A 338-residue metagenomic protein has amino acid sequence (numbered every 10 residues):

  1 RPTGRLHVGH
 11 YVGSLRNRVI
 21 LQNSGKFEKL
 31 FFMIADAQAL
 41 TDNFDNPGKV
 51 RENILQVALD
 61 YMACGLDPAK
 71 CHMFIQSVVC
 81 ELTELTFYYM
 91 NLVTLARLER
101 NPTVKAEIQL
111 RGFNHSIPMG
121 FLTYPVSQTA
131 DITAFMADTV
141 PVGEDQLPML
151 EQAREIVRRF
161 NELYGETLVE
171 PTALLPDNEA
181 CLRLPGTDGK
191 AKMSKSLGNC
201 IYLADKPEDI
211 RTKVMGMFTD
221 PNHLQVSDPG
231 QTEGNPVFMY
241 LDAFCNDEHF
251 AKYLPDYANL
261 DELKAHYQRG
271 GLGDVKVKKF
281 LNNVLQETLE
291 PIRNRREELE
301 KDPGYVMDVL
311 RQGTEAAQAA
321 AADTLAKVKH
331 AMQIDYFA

Functional and structural regions predicted by a protein language model:
R1-P2, S77, D188, D205: Short, flexible loop/turn elements at secondary-structure junctions
P2-A130, V284-L289, R293, E297: N-terminal Rossmann-like or analogous alpha/beta NTP/dinucleotide-binding catalytic cores that position adenine
H10, P148, R154-A338: Conserved nucleotide- and phosphate/pyrophosphate-binding catalytic cores in adenylate/nucleotidyl-handling enzymes
D45-G48, V140-G143, T167: Short, polar/flexible loop-turn hinges at active-site or ligand-entry regions and domain interfaces
P102-A106, L110-F160, Y164, P185-G186: Internal, conserved structured core segments that host functional sites
